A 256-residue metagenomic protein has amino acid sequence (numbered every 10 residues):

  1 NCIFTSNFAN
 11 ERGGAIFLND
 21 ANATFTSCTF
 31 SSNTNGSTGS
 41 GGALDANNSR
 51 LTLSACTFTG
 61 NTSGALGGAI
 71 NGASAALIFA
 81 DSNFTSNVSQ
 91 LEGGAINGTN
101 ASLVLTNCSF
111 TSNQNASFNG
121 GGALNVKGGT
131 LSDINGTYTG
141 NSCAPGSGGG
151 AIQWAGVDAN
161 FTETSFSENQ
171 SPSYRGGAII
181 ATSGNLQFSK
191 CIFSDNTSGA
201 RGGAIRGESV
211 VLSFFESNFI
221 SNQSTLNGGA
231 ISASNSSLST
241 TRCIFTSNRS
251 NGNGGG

Functional and structural regions predicted by a protein language model:
N1-F8, N22-T34, R50-T62, A76-V88 (+6 more regions): Right-handed parallel beta-helix
F8-F17, G36-A46, T62-N71, V88-N97 (+6 more regions): Extracellular beta-strand/beta-solenoid scaffold signature
